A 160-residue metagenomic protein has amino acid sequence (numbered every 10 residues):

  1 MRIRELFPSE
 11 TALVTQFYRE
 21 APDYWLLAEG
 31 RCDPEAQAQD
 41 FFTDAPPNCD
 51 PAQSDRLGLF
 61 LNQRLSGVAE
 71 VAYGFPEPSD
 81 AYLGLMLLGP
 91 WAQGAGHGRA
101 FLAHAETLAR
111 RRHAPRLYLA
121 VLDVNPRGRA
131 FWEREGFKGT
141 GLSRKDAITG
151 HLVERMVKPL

Functional and structural regions predicted by a protein language model:
M1-R2: Extreme N-terminal starter segment of soluble prokaryotic enzymes
E5-Q93, L102-H104, L108, R112 (+2 more regions): Acetyl-CoA-dependent GNAT
P34-E35, N125-P126, I148-T149: Short secondary-structure capping/turn micro-motifs that flank functional sites
F101, N125-G128: Conserved short alpha-helix immediately C-terminal to the canonical SAM/SAH-binding motif I of Rossmann-like
Y118-L122, E133, K138-E154: Conserved catalytic-core motifs of GNAT/GCN5-like acyltransferases
